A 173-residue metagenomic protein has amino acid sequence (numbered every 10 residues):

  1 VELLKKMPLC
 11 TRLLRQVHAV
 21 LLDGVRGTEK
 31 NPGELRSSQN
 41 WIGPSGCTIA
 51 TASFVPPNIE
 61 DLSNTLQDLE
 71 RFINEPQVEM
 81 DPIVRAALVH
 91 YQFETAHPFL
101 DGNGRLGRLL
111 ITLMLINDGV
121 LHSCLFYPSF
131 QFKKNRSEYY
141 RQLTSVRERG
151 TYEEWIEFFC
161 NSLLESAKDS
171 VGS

Functional and structural regions predicted by a protein language model:
V1-S173: FIC/Doc superfamily catalytic core
